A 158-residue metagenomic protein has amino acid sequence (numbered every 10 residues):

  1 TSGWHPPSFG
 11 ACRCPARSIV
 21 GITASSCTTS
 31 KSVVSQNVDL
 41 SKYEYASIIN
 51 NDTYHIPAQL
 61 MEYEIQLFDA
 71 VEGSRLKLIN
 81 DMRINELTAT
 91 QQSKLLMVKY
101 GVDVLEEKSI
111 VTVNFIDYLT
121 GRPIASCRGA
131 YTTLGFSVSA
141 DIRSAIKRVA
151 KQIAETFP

Functional and structural regions predicted by a protein language model:
T1, G10, S18-L76, P158: A structural "domain/chain start" motif
T1, T23, T28-T29, T53 (+5 more regions): Residue-identity detector for threonine
P15: PAZ/PAZ-like end-binding module
T28-S41, A70-G73, K77-L78, I124-P158: C-terminal/domain-edge helix-coil "capping" segments
S74, I79-A140, S144: Surface-exposed short loop/turn segments
